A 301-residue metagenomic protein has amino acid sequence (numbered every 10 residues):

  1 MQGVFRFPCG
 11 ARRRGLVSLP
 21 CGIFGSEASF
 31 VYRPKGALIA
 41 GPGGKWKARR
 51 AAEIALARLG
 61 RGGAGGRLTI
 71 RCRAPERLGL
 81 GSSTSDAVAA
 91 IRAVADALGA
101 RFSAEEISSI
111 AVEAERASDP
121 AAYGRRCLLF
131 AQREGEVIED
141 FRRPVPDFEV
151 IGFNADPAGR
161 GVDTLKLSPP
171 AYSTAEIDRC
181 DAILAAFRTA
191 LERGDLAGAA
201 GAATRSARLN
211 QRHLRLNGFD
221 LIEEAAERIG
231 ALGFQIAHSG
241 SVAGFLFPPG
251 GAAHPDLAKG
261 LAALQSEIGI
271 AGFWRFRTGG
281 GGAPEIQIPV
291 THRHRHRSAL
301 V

Functional and structural regions predicted by a protein language model:
M1-L78, H294-V301: ATP-binding N-lobe of GHMP and related small-molecule kinases
V4, G244-P248: Short hydrophobic/aromatic beta-strand micro-patches that form the beta-sheet surface supporting nucleotide- or nucleic
A57, R92-D96, T189: Short glycine/serine- and small hydrophobic-enriched flexible loop segments
R71, A237, R275-T278: Conserved beta-strand termini and adjacent loop/short-helix elements that scaffold enzyme active sites in alpha/beta
G79-D86, E176, F234-H238: Short glycine/threonine-rich catalytic loop with a Thr-x-Gly-x-Asp
L80-A104, P120-A122: DPxDG-like acidic metal-binding loop motif
S103-L232, P248-V301: ATP-dependent small-molecule kinase catalytic core of the GHMP/sugar-kinase superfamily and closely related
D220, A237-F245: Small/polar glycine-rich anion-binding or flexible loop at a beta-alpha turn
